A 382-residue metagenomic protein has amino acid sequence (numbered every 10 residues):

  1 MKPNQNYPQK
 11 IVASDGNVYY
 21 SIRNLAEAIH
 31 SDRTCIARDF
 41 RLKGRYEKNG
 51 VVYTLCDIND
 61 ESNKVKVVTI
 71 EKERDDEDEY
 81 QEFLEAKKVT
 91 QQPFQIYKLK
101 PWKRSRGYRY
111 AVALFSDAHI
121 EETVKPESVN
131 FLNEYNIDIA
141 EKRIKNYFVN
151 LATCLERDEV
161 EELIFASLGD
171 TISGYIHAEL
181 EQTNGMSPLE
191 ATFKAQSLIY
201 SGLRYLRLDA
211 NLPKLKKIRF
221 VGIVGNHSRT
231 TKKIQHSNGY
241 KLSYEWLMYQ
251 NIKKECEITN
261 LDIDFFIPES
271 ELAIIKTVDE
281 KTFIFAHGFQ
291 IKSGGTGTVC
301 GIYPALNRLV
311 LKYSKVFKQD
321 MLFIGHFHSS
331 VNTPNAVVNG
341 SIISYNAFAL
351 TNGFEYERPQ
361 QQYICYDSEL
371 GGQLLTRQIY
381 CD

Functional and structural regions predicted by a protein language model:
P3-Y20: Short, amphipathic alpha-helical "recognition" segments used to contact nucleic acids or chromatin
N24-A26: Short alpha-helical "recognition helix" segments of helix-turn-helix
D32-G44: Major-groove recognition helix of helix-turn-helix-like DNA-binding domains
G44-N63: Short Lys/Arg-enriched helix C-cap and helix-to-coil transition segments that create basic nucleic-acid-contact patches
E61-Y200: N-terminal active-site segment of His-dependent metallophosphoesterases
D117, D170, I199, G225 (+3 more regions): Divalent metal-coordination and catalytic microenvironments
A118, E127-V129, Y135-I137, G174-F266: Active-site neighborhood of divalent metal-dependent phosphoester bond hydrolases
N238-W246, K253-D262, I267-E271, D279-C381: Conserved beta-sheet core of the metallophosphoesterase superfamily
